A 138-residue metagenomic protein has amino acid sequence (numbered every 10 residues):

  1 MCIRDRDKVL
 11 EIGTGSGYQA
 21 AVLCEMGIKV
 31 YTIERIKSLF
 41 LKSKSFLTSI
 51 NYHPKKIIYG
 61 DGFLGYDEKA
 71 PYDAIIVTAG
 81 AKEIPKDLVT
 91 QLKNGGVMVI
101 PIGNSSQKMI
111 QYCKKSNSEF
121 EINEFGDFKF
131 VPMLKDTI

Functional and structural regions predicted by a protein language model:
R4-N117: Conserved nucleotide-cofactor-binding alpha/beta core module
I102-I138: Active-site capping/gating segments
